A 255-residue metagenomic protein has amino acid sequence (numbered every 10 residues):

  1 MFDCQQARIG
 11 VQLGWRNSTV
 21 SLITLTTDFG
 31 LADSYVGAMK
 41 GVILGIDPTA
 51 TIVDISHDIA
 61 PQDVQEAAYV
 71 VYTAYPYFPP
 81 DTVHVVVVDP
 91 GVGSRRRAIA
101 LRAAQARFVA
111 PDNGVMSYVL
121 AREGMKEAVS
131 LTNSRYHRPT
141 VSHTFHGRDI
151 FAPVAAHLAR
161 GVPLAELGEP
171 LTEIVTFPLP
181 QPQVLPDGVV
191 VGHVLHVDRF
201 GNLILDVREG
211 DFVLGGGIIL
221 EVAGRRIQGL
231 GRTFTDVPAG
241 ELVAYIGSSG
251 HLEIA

Functional and structural regions predicted by a protein language model:
S21-P61: N-terminal glycine-rich anion-binding loop in soluble enzyme alpha/beta folds
L22, I46-I52, Q65-A67, F78-D81 (+2 more regions): Active-site histidine-anchored catalytic micro-motif
I46-T49, A74-F78, R122, H157-A165 (+1 more regions): Change "in soluble alpha/beta enzymes" to "in soluble alpha/beta proteins
D54-A74: N-terminal beta-loop-helix "entrance" segment that forms/cooperates in small-molecule cofactor or anionic ligand
R138-V207, D211-L214: Anionic-ligand-binding alpha/beta catalytic cores of soluble enzymes and soluble regulatory domains that recognize
I204-A255: A conserved acidic, glycine/proline-rich C-terminal tail/linker
